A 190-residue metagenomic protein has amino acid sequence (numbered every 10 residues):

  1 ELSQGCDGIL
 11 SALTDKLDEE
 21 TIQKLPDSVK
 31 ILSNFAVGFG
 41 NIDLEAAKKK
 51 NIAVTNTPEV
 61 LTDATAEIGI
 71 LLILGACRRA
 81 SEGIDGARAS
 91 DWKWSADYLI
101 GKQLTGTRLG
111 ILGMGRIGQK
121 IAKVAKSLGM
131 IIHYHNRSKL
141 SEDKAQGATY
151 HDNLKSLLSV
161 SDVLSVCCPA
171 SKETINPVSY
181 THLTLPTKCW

Functional and structural regions predicted by a protein language model:
E1-T55, S159, C167: An N-terminal-biased, well-structured beta-alpha scaffold segment characteristic of Rossmann-like dinucleotide-binding
D15-E19, N41, W94-D97, Y150-H151 (+1 more regions): Structural motif corresponding to alpha-helix initiation and N-cap regions
K48-T65, I121: Rossmann-like dinucleotide/flavin-binding elements
P58-R108: Phosphate-binding beta-alpha-beta segment of Rossmann-like dinucleotide-binding domains, i.e., the NAD(P)
D97-P177: Rossmann-like dinucleotide/phosphate-binding beta-alpha-beta segment
T181-T187: Conserved small/polar residues in nucleotide/adenosyl-binding loops
